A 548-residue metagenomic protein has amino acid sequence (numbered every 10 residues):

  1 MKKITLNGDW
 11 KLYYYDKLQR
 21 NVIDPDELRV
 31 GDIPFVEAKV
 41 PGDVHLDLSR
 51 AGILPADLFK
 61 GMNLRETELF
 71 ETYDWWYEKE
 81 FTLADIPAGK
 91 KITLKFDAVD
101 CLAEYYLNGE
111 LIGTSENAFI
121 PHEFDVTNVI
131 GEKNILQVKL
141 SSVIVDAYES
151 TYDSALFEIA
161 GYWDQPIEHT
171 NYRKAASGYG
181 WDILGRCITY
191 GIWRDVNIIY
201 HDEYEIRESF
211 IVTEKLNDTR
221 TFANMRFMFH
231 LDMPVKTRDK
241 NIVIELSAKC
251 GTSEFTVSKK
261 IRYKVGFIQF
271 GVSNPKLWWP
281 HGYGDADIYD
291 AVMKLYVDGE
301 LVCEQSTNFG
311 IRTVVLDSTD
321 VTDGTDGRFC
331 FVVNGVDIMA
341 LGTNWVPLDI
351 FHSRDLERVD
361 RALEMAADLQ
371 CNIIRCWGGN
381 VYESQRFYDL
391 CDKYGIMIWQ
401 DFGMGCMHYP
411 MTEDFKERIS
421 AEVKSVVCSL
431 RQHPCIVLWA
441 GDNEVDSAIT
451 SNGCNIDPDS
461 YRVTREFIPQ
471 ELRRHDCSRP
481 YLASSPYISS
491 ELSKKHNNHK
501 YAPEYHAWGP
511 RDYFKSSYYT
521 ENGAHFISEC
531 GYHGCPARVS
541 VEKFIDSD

Functional and structural regions predicted by a protein language model:
M1-I373, G523: Secreted/periplasmic carbohydrate-active enzymes, especially glycoside hydrolases
K11, D100-C101, V143, D446 (+2 more regions): Short, solvent-exposed loop/turn segments at secondary-structure junctions
L12-R20, S177, L184, I188-G191 (+4 more regions): Substrate-binding clefts and catalytic carboxylate motifs of secreted carbohydrate-active enzymes
D97, E110, W377, G403 (+1 more regions): Anionic group-transfer/hydrolysis microenvironments
I120-F124, K139, I144-E149, A155-H169 (+2 more regions): Active-site mouth of glycoside hydrolases
Y152-A155, G453-P458, H496-Y501, V541-I545: Short secondary-structure boundary/capping segments
S318, E491-H496: Short, solvent-exposed polar/charged micro-motifs at secondary-structure junctions
Q400-G405, Y501-Y519: Acidic, His- and aromatic-enriched active-site or binding-groove loops in soluble protein domains that engage sugars
